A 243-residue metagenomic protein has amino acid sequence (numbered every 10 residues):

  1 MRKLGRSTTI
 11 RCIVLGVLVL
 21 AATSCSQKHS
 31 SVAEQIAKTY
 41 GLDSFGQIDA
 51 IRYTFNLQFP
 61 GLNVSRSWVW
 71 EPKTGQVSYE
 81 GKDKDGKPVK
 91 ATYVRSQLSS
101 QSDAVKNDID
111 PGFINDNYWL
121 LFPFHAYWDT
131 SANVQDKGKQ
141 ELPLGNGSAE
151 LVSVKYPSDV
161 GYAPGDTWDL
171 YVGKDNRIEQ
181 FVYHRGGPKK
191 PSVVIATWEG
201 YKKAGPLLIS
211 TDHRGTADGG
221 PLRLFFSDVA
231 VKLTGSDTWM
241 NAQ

Functional and structural regions predicted by a protein language model:
R2-I13: Bacterial N-terminal signal peptides that target proteins for export
V14-V19: Hydrophobic helical h-region of N-terminal Sec-dependent signal peptides in bacterial secretory/periplasmic proteins
A21-S24: C-terminal motif of bacterial Sec signal peptides marking the signal peptidase cleavage site
Q27-S31, S96-D166, G186-K189, A242-Q243: Flexible, processing/modification-adjacent segments and terminal tails in exported/periplasmic/extracellular proteins
S30-A33, T39-D43, P72, G86-K90 (+3 more regions): Intrinsically disordered terminal and processing segments
S30-N107, D136-K139: N-terminal mature ectodomain segment of secretory-pathway/periplasmic proteins
F45, W70-P72, W119-L120, W168 (+2 more regions): Tryptophan-centric aromatic hotspots in well-structured domains and transmembrane helices
N146-N241: Gly/Pro-enriched, hydrophobic low-complexity segments that function as extracytoplasmic propeptides/linkers
